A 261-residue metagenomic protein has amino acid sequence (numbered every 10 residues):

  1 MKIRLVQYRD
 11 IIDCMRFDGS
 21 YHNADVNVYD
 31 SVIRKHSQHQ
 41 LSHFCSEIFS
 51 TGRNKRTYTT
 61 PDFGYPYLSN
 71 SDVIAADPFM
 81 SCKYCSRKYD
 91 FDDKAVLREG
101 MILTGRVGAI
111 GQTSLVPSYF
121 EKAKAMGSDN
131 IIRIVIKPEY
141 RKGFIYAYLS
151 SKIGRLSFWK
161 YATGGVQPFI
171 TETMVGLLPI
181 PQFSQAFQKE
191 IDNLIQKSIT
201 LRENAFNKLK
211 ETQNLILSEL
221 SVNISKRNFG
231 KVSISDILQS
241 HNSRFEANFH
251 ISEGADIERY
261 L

Functional and structural regions predicted by a protein language model:
M1-N54, S184-L261: Non-catalytic DNA-recognition/assembly elements of restriction-modification systems
Q38-R56, S71-E99: Sequence-specific dsDNA recognition surfaces
N54-F63, K160-A162, R227-G230: Short coil/turn segments at secondary-structure boundaries
T57-Y65, I74-K83, K94-L97, L115-D129: Short, surface-exposed loop/turn microsegments at beta-strand edges and helix-strand junctions
D72, M101, V107-G108, P138 (+3 more regions): Short, flexible loop/turn elements at secondary-structure junctions
V73, F91, L103-T113, Y146-A162: Well-ordered mid-protein domain cores that form the structural environment of catalytic cofactors
A95, E99, L103-A147: A short beta-sheet element
K124-I132, G164-K189: A short glycine-rich beta-alpha junction/loop motif
